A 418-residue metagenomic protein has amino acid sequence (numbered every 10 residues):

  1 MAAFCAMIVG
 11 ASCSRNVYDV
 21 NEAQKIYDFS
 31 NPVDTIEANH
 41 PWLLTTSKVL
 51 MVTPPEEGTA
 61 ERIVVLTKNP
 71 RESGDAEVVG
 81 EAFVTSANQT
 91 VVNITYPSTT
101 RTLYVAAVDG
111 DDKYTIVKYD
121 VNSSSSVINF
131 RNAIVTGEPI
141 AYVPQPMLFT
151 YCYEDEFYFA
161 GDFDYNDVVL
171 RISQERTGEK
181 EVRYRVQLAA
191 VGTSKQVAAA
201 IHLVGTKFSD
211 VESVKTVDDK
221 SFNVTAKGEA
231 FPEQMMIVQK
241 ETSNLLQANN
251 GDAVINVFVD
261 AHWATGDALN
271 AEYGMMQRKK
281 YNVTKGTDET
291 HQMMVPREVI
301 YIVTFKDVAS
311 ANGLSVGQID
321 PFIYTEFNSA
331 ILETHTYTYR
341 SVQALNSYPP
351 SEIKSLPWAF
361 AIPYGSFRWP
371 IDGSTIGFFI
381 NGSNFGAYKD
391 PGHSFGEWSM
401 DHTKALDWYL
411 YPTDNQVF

Functional and structural regions predicted by a protein language model:
V9-S12: C-terminal motif of bacterial Sec signal peptides marking the signal peptidase cleavage site
S14-G161: Acidic/polar, low-complexity intrinsically disordered N-terminal segments immediately downstream of a Sec signal
T35, L43, P144-Y151, G161-D162 (+6 more regions): A structural signal for beta-rich interaction modules in eukaryotic proteins
L50, I172, K180-A190: Short, well-ordered beta-strand segments enriched in hydrophobic/aromatic residues
G58-G74, S194-M236, N244, Q318-Y337: Extended low-complexity, serine/threonine- and proline-enriched intrinsically disordered segments
T99-D111, Q239, N244, P321-E326: A short, solvent-exposed beta-strand micro-motif common in secreted/extracellular proteins
M147, E156-G178: Low-complexity, acidic Ser/Thr/Pro/Gly-rich terminal tails and inter-domain linkers that flank the onset of structured
S243-F418: A eukaryote-biased signal for long
